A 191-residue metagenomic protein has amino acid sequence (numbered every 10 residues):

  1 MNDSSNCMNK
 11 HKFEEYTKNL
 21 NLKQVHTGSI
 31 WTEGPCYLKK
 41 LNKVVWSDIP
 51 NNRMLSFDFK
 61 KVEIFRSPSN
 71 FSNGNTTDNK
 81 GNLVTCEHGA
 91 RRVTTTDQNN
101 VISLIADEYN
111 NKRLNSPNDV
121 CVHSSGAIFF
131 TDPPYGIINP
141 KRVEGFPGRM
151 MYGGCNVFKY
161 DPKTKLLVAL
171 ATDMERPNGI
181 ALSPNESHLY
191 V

Functional and structural regions predicted by a protein language model:
M1-V191: Sequence-structural signature of mature extracellular/luminal beta-sheet repeat domains, prominently beta-propellers
